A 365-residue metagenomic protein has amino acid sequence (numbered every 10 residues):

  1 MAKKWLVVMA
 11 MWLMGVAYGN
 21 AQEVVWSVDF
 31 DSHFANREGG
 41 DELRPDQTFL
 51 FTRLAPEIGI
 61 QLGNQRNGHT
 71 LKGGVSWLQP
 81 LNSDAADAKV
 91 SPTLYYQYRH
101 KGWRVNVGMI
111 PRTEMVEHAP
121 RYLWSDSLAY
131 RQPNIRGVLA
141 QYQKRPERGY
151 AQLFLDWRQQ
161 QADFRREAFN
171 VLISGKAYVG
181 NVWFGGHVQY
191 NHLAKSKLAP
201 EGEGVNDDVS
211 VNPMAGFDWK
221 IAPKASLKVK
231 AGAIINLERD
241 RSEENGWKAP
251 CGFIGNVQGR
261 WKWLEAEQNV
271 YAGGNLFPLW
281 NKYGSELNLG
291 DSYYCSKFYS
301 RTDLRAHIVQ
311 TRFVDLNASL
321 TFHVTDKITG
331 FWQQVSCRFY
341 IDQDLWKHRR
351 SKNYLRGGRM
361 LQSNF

Functional and structural regions predicted by a protein language model:
M1-S27, A140, F331-L345, N364-F365: Bacterial Sec-dependent N-terminal signal peptides
N20-Y98, Q333-C337, H348-K352, R356-F365: Beta-barrel outer-membrane channel/assembly domains of diderm bacteria
D31, F51, T93, P146-F164 (+2 more regions): Exposed, low-structure sequence patches enriched in small/polar residues
G40-R44, R121-L123, K282-N288: Flexible, solvent-exposed loop segments that connect beta-strands
P56-I58, R136, A215-G216: Structured alpha-helical segments in the cores of large, soluble enzyme domains
Q61-G68, S76, A86-R104, I110-T113 (+3 more regions): Subset of outer-membrane beta-barrel
N82-A86, E117-A119, D163-F164, R241-E244: A short acidic (Asp/Glu
R104-K176, H192: Surface-exposed coil loops of outer-membrane beta-barrel proteins
